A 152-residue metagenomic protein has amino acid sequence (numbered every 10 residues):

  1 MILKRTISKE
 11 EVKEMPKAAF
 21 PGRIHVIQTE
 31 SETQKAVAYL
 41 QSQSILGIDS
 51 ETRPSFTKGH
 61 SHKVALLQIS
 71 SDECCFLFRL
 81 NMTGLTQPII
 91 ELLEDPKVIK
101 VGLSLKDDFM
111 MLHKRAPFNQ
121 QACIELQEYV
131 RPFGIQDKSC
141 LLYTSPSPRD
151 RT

Functional and structural regions predicted by a protein language model:
M1-L46, R115, L126: N-terminal accessory regions of nucleic-acid-interacting proteins
I45, S50-T57: Short acidic, Gly/Ser-rich segments with clustered Asp/Glu that frequently serve as metal-coordination loops in enzyme
S55-F56, D108-R115: Short active-site loop/helix that positions an aromatic residue
F56-E73: A short alpha/beta connector and helix-capping loop motif
D95-K100: Short active-site oxyanion
N119-Q127: Short hydrophobic/aromatic-enriched beta-strand-loop microsegments
L126-L142: Short alpha-helix plus adjacent loop in nuclease-associated cores
Y143-T152: Single conserved hydrophobic/aromatic residue that forms the stacking wall/gate of nucleotide- or nucleobase-binding
